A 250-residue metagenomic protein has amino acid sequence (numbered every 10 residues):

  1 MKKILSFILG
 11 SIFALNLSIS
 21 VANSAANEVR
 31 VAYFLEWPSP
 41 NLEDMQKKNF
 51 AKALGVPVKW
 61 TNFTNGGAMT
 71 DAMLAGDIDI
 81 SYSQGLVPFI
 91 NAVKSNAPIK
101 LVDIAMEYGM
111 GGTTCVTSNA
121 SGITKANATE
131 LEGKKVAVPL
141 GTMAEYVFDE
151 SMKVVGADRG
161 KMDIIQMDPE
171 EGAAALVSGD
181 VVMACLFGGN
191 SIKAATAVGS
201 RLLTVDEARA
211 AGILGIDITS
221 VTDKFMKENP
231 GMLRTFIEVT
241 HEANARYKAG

Functional and structural regions predicted by a protein language model:
M1-I8: Bacterial N-terminal signal peptides that target proteins for export
S6, S20, L140-T142: Short linear Ser/Thr-Pro motifs
I8-L9, P57: A periodicity- and composition-biased signal for non-globular, repetitive helical segments
I12-A22: C-terminal segment of classical bacterial N-terminal signal peptides
A14, Q46, R246-A249: A structural signal for alpha-helix termini and helix-coil/disorder junctions
N27-D158, D163-Q166, V182-G188, L202 (+1 more regions): Short, glycine-/small- and polar/acidic-enriched structural segments that line small-molecule recognition paths
I164-I165, E171-G250: Pocket-lining segment of extracytoplasmic ligand-binding domains
